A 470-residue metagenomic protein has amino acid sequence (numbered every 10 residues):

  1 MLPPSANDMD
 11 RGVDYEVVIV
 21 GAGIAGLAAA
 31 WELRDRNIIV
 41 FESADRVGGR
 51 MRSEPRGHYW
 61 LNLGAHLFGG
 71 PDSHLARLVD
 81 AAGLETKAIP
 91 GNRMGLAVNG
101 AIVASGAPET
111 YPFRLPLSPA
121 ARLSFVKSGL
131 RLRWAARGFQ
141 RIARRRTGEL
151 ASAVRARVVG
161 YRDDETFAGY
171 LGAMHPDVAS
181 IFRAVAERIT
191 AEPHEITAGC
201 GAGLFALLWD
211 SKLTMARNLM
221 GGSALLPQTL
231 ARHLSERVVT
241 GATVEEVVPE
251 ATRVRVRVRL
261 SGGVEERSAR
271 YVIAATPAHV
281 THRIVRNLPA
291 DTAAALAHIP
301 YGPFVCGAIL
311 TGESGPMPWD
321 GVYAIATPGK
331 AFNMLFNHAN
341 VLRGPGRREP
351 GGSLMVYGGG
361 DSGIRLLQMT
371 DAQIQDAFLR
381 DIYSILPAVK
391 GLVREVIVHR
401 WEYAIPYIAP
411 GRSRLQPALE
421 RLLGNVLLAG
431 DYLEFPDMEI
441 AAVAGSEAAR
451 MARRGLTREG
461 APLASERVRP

Functional and structural regions predicted by a protein language model:
L2-G12, L335-P470: Conserved flavin/dinucleotide-binding core of flavoenzymes
G12, A242-L354, G358-Q368, A372 (+2 more regions): Mid-domain catalytic core of redox enzymes that form a hydrophobic substrate pocket/lid adjacent to a catalytic redox
Y15-V40: N-terminal Rossmann-like FAD-binding beta1-loop-alpha1 element of flavoenzymes
A25, R46, H279: Conserved Rossmann-like nucleotide-cofactor binding loop
R34-R56: Glycine-rich FAD pyrophosphate-binding loop
S53, A76-A97, P176-R183, H298-Y301 (+1 more regions): A short alpha-helix-loop-beta-strand transition element characteristic of N-terminal alpha/beta dinucleotide-binding
Y59-R145, R155-R157: Dinucleotide-binding Rossmann-like beta1-alpha1 core, especially the glycine-rich loop that anchors the ADP
W134, G138-V247, A251-R255: Active-site/ligand-binding neighborhood in enzyme catalytic cores
